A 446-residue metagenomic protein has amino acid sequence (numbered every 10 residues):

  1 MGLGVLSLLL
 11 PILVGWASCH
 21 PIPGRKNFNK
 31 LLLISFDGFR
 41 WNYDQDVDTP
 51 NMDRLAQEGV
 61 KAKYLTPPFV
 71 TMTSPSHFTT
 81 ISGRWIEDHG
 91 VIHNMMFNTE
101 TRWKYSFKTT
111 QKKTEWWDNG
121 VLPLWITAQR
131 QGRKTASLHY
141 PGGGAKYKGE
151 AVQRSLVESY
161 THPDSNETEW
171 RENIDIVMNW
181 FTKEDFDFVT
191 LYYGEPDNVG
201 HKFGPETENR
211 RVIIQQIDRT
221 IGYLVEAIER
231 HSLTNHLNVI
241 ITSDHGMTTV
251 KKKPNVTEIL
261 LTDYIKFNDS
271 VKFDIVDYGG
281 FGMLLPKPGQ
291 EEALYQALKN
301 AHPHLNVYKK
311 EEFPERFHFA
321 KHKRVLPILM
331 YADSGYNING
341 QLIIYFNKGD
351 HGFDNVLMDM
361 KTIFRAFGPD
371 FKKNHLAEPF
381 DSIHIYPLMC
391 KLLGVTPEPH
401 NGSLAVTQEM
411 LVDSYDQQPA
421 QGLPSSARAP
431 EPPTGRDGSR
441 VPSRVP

Functional and structural regions predicted by a protein language model:
G2-V5, I12, W16-A17, G83-E208 (+1 more regions): His/Asp/Glu-rich, glycine-adjacent segments that coordinate divalent cations and/or stabilize oxyanion chemistry on
I12-K61: Active-site-proximal N-terminal segment of extracellular/periplasmic enzymes that hydrolyze or transfer
L33, N51, Q216-I259: Metal-dependent active-site segment of extracytoplasmic phospho-/sulfohydrolases and closely related
N42-H89: Short, structured active-site-proximal loop/turn typified by the sulfatase FGly-forming signature C/S-X-P-X-R
K63-I81, H139-Y147, G402-Q408: Short, solvent-exposed turn/loop segments enriched in Gly/Ser/Thr/Pro and often Arg
H236, S243-K287, Q421: Acidic/histidine-rich catalytic neighborhood
S270-L376, F380-L388: Active-site neighborhoods of enzymes that stabilize oxyanions during catalysis
Y295, N300-A301, V307-V325, V395-A429 (+1 more regions): Polar, surface-exposed loop/tail segments that function as active-site lids or cofactor/substrate-recognition elements
